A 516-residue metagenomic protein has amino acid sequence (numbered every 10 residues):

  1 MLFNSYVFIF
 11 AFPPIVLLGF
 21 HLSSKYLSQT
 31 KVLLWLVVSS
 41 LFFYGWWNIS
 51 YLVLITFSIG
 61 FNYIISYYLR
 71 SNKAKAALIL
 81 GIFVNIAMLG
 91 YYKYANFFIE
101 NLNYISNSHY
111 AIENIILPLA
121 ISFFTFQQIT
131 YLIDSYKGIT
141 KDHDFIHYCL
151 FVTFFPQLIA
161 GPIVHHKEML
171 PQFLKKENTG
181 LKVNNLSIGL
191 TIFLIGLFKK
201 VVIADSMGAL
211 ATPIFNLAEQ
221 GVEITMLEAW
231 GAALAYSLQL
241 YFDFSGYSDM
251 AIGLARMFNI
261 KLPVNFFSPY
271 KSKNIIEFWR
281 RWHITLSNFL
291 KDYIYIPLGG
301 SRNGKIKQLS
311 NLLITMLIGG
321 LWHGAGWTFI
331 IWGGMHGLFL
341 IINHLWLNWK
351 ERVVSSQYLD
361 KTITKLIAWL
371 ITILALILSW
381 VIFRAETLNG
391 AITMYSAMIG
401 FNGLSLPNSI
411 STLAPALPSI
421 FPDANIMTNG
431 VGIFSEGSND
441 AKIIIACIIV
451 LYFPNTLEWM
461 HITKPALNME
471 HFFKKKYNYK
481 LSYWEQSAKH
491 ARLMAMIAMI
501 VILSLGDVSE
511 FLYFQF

Functional and structural regions predicted by a protein language model:
M1-Q515: Membrane-embedded transmembrane alpha-helical bundles that form the catalytic cores of multi-pass lipid-modifying
